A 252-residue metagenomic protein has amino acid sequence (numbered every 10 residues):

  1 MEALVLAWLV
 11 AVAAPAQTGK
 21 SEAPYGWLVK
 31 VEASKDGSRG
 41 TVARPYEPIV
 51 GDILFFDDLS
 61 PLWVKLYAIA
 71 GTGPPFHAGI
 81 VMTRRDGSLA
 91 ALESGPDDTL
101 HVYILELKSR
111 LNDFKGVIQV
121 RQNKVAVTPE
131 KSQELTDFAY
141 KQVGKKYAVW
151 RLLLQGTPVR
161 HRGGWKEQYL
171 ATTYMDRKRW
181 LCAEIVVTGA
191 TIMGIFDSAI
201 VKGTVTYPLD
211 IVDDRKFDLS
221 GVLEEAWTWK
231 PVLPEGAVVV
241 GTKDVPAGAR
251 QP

Functional and structural regions predicted by a protein language model:
E2-V12: Bacterial N-terminal signal peptides
V12-P252: Cysteine-nucleophile amide-bond enzymes
